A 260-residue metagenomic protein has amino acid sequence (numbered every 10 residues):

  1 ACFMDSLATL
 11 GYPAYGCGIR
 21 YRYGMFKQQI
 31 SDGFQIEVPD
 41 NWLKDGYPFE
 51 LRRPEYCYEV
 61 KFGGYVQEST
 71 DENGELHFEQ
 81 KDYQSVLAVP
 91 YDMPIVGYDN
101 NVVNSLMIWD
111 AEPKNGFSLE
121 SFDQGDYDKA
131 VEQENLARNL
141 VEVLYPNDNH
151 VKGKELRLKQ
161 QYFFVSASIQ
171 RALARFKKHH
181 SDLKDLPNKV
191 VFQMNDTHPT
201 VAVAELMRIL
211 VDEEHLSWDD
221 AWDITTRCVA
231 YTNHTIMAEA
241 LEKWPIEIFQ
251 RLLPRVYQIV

Functional and structural regions predicted by a protein language model:
A1-V260: A conserved ligand/cofactor-binding region detector
